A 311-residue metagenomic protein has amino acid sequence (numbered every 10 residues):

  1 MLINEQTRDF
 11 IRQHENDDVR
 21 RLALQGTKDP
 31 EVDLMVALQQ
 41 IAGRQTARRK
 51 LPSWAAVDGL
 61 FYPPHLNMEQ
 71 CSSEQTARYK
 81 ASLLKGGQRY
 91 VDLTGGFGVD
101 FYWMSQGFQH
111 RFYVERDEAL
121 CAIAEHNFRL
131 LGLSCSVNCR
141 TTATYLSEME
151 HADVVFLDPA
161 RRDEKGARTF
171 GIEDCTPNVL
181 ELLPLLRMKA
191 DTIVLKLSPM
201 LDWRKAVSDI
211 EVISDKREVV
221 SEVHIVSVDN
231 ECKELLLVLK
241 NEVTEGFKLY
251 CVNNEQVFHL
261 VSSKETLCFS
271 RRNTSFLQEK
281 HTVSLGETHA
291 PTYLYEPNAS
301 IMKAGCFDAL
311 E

Functional and structural regions predicted by a protein language model:
M1-Q13, F156, R161-E311: Class I S-adenosyl-L-methionine
M1-Q88: S-adenosyl-L-methionine
G87-G96: Conserved class I S-adenosyl-L-methionine
Q88, Q109, D153, D191: Conserved acidic residues
D92, H110-E115: Conserved SAM-binding motif I beta-strand of class I
F97-Q109: Conserved SAM-binding loop of SAM-dependent methyltransferases across substrates and taxa, primarily the Class I
Q109, G132-S136, R217-V219: A short helix-to-beta-strand connector/capping loop
R116-V154: S-adenosyl-L-methionine
